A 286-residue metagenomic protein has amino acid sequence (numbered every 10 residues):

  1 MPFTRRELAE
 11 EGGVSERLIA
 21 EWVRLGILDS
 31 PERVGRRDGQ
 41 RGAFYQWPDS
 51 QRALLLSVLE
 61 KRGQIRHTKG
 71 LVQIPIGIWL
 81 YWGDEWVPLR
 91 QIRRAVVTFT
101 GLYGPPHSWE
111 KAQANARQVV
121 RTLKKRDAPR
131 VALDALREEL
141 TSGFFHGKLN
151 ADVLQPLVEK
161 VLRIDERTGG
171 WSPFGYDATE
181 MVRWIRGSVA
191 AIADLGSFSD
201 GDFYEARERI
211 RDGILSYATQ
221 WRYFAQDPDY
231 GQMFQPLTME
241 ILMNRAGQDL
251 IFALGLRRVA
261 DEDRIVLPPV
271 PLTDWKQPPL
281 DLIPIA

Functional and structural regions predicted by a protein language model:
M1-L28: Polyanion-binding surface elements
A20, R33-V34: Short loop/turn and capping residues at structural boundaries
G26-E32, G39: Short, solvent-exposed alpha-helical "recognition" segments
G35-A286: Arg/Lys-rich, alpha-helical DNA-contact motif
